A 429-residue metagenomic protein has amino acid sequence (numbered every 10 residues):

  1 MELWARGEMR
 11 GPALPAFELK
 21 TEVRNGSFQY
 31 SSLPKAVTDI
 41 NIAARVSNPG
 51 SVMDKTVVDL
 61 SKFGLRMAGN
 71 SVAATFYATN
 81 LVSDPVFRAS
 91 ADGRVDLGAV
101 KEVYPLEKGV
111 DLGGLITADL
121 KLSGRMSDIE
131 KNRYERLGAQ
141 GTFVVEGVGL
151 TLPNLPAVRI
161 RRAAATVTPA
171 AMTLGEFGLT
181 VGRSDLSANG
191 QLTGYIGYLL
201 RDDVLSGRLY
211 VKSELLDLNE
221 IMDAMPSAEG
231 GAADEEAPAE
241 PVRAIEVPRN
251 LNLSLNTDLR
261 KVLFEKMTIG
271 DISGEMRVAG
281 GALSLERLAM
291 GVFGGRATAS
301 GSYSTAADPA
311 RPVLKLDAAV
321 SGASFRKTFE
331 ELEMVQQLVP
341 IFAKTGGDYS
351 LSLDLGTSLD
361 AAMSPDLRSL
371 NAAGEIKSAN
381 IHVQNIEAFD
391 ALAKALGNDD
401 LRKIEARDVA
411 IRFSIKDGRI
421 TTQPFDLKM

Functional and structural regions predicted by a protein language model:
M1-R6, P15-Q29, K35-A43, T56-M126 (+6 more regions): Small-residue helix/turn framework positions
S47, Y77-T79, A239-I245: Intrinsically disordered, low-complexity boundary segments flanking structured domains
G50-K55: Short, 15-30-residue, compositionally biased linear elements with alpha-helical propensity or flexible coil
A233-N252: N-terminal leader/targeting segments and the immediate start of mature chains
